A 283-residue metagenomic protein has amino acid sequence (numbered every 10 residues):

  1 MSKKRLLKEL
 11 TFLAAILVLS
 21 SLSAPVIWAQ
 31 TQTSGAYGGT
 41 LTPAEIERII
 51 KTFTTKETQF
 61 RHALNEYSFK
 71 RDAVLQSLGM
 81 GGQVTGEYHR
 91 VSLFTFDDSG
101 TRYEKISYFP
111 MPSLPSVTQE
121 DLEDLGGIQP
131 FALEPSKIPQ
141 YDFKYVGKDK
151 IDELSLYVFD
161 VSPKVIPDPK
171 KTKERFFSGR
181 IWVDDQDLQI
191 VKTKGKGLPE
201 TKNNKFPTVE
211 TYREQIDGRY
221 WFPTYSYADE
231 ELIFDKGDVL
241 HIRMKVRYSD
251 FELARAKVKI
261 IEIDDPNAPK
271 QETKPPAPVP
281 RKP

Functional and structural regions predicted by a protein language model:
M1, L19-L22, T33: Intrinsically disordered, low-complexity segments enriched in Ser/Pro/Gly/Ala and basic residues
M1-K8: N-terminal secretory signal peptides that target proteins for export/translocation
L6, A24-P25: Low-complexity, intrinsically disordered segments with a bias for serine/threonine
T11-A24: Bacterial N-terminal signal peptides
Q30-S178, D185-K192, K196-P207, Q215-P223 (+1 more regions): Structured extracytoplasmic
